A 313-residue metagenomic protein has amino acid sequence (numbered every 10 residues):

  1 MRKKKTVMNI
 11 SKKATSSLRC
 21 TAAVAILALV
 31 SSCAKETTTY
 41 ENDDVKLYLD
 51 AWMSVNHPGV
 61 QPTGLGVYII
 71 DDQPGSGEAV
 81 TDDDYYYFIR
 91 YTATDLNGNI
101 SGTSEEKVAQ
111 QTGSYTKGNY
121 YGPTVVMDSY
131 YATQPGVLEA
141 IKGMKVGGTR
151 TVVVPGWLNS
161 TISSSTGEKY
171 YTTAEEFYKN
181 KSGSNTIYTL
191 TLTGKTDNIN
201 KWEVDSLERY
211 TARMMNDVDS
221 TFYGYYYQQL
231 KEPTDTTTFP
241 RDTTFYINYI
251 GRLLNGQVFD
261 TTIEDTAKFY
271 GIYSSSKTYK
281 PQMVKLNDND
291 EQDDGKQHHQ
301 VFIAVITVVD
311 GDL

Functional and structural regions predicted by a protein language model:
M1-S32: Sec-dependent bacterial lipoprotein signal peptides
R2, I10-S11, C33-L313: Cross-family detector of peptidyl-prolyl cis-trans isomerase
